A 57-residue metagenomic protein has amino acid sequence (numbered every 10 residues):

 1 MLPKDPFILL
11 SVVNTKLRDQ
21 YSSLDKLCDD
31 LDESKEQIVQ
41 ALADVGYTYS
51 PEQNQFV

Functional and structural regions predicted by a protein language model:
M1-S23: N-terminal acidic leader/helix
L27-C28: Short alpha-helical "recognition helix" segments of helix-turn-helix
D32-V57: Short, charge-rich amphipathic interface segments used for partner binding and complex assembly
